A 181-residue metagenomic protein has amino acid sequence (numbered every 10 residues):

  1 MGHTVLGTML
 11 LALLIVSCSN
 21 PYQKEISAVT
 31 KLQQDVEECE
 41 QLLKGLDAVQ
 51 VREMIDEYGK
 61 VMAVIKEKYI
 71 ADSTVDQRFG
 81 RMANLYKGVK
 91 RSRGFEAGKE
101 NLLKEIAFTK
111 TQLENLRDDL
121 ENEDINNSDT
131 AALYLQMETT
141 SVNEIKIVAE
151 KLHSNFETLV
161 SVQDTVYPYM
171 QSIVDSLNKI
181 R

Functional and structural regions predicted by a protein language model:
G2-L11: Sec-dependent signal peptide recognition, specifically the positively charged N-region followed immediately by
L14-S17: C-terminal motif of bacterial Sec signal peptides marking the signal peptidase cleavage site
S19-A83: Immediate post-signal-peptide N-terminus of mature secreted/exported proteins
L43, D47-E53, E57, K87 (+5 more regions): Non-membrane alpha-helical secondary structure
G59-E67, R78, M82-L85, N126-D129 (+3 more regions): Short amphipathic alpha-helical patches
A63-K66, I70-T111: Generic signature of mature, soluble extracytoplasmic domains
F95-R181: Extracytoplasmic electrostatic interaction patches
